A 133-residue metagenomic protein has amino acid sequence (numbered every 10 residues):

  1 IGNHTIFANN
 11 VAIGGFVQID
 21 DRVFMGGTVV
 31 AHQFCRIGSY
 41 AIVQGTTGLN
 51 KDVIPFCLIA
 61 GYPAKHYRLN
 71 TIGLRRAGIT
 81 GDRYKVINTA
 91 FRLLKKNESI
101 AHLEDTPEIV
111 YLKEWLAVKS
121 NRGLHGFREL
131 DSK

Functional and structural regions predicted by a protein language model:
G2-H4, A8-G15, D20-D21, M25-Q33 (+4 more regions): Left-handed beta-helix
Y62-K133: Terminal amphipathic alpha-helical/low-complexity segments used for targeting or macromolecular assembly
